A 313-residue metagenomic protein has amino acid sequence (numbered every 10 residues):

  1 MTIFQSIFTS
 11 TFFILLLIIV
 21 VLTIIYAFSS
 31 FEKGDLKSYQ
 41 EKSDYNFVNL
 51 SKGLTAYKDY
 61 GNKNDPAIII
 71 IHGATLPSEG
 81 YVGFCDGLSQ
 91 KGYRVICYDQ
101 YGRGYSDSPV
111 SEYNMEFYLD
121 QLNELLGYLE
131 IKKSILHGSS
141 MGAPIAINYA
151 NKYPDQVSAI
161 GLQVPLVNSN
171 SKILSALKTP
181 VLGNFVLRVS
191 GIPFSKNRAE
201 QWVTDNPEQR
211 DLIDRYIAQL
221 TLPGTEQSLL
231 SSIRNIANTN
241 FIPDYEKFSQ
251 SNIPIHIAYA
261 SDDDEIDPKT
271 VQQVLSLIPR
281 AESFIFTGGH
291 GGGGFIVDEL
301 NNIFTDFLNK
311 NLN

Functional and structural regions predicted by a protein language model:
T2-P66, Q90-Y93, K132, D306-N313: Alpha/beta-hydrolase fold catalytic core
S51, Q90, C97-H137: Active-site loop/oxyanion-hole signature of alpha/beta-hydrolase fold enzymes
Y60-Y105: Conserved HGGG/HGGXW glycine-rich cap/lid loop of the alpha/beta-hydrolase fold
N151, A159-R188: Flexible "cap/lid" loop of the alpha/beta hydrolase fold
K172-I173, V189-S249: Conserved alpha/beta-hydrolase catalytic His-Asp/Glu region
S251, I257-Y259: Short beta-strand/loop motif that positions the catalytic acidic residue of the alpha/beta-hydrolase fold
D262-I266, G291: Acidic catalytic loop of the alpha/beta-hydrolase fold
G288-N301: Catalytic histidine-centered segment of alpha/beta-hydrolase-like enzymes
